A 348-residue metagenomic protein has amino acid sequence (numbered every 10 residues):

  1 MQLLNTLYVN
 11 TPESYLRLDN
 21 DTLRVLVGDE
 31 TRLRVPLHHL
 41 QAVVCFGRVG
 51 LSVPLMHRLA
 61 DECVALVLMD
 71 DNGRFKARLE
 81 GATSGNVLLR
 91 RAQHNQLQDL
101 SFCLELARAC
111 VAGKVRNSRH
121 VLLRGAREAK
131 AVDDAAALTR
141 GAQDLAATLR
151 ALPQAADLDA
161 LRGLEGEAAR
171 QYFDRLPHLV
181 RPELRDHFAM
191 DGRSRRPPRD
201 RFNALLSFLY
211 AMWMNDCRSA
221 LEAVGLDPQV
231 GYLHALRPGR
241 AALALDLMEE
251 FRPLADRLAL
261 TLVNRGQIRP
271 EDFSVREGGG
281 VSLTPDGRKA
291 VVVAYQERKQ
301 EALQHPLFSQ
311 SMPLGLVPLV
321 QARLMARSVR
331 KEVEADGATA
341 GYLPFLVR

Functional and structural regions predicted by a protein language model:
M1-R17, G28, R34, L88-R348: Active-site helix-to-loop segments that bind/position phosphate- or nucleotide-bearing substrates and donors across
R17-V49: N-terminal ordered "arm"
H39, C45-H120: A surface-exposed, charged beta-strand/loop segment in the N-terminal or early-internal portion of soluble proteins
A42-C45, R58-A65, A211, S219-A223 (+1 more regions): Short, intrinsically disordered, mixed-charge
